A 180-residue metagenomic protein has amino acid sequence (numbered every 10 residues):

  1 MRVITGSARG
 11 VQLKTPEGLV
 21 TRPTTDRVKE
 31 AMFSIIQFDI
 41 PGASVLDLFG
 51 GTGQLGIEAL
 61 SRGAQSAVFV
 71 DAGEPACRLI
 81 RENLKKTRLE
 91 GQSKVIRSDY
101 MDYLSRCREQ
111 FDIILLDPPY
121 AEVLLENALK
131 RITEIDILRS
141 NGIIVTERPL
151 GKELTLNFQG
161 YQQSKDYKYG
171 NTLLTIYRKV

Functional and structural regions predicted by a protein language model:
M1-V180: Class I S-adenosyl-L-methionine-dependent methyltransferase catalytic core
